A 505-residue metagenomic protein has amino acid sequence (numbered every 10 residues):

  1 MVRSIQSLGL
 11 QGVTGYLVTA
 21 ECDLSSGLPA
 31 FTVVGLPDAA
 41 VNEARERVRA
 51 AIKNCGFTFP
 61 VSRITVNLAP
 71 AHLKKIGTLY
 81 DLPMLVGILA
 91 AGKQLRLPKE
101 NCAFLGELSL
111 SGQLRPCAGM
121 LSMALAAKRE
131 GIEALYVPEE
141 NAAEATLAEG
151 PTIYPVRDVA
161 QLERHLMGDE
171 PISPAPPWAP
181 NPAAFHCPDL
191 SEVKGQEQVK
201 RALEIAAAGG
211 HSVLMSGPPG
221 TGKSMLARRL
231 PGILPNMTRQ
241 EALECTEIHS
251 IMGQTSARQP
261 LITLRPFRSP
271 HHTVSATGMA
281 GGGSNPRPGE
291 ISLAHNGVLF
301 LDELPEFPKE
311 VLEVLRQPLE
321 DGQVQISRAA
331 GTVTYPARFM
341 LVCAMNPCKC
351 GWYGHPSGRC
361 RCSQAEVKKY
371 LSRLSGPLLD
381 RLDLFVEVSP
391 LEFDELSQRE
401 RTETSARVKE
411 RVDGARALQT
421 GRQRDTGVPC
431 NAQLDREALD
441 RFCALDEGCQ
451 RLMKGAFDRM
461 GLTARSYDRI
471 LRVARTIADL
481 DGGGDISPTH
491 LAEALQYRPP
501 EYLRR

Functional and structural regions predicted by a protein language model:
M1-L214, P218-S224, S327, S466-Y467 (+1 more regions): Peripheral, non-AAA+ core regions of ATP-driven protein-machinery
V18-L24, M279, D383-V386: Short beta-strand elements
V34-R45, P60, N67-G77, N285-P286 (+1 more regions): Basic, amphipathic alpha-helical bundle interface domains used for macromolecular binding and assembly
L110, L299-F300, E306-F307, F393: Residues immediately C-terminal
E204, P260-L261, P266, A276-L299 (+1 more regions): Conserved alpha-helical scaffold flanking the Walker A/P-loop in AAA+ ATPase domains
M215-S256: Walker A/P-loop
N296, D302-E303, V314: Walker B catalytic acidic pair
